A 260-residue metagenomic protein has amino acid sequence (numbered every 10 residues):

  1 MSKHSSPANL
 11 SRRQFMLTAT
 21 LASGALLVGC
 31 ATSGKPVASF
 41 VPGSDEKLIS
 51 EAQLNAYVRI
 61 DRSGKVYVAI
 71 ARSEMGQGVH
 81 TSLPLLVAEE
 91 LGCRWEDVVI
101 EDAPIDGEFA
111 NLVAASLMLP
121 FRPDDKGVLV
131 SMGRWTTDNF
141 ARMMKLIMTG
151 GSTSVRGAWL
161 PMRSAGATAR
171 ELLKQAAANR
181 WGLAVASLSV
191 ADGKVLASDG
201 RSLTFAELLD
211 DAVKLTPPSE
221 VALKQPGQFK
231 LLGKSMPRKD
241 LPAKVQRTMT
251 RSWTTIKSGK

Functional and structural regions predicted by a protein language model:
S2-K260: Cofactor-binding beta-sheet edge motifs in enzyme active sites
